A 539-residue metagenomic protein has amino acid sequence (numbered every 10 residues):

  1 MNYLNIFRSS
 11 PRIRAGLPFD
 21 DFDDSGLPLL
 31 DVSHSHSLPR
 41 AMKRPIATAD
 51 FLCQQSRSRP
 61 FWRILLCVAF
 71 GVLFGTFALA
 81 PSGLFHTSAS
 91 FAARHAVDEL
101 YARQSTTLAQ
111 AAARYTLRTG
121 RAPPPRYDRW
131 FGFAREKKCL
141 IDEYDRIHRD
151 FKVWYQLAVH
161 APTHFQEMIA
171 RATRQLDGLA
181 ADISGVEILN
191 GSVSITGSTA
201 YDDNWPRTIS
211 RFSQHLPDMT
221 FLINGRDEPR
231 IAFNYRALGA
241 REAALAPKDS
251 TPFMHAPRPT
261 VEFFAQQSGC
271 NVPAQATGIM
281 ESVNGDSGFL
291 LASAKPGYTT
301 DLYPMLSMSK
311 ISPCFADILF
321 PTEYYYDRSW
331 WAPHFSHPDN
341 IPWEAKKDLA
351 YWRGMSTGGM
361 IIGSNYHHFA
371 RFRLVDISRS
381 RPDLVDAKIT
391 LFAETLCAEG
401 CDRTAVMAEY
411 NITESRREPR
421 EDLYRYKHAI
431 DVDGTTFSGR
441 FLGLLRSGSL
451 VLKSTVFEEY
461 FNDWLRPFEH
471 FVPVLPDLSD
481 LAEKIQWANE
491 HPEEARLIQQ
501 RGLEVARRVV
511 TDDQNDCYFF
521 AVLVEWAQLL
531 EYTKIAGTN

Functional and structural regions predicted by a protein language model:
N2-F85: N-terminal signal-anchor transmembrane helix specifying type II single-pass membrane topology of secretory-pathway
R12, R44, L108, S336 (+2 more regions): Short linear sequence motifs
S35-H36, R40, I46-L52, A112-Y115 (+11 more regions): Broad hydrophobic/π-residue packing in well-ordered secondary structure
Q54, A170, D339, E490-E493 (+1 more regions): Polar/charged alpha-helical tracts
R59-R63, C67-T76, S82-I412, R417-P419 (+1 more regions): Secretory-pathway glycan-assembly enzymes, especially type II membrane glycosyltransferases that use nucleotide-sugar
R417-N539: Catalytic binding pocket for nucleotide-activated donors in carbohydrate/polymer assembly enzymes
